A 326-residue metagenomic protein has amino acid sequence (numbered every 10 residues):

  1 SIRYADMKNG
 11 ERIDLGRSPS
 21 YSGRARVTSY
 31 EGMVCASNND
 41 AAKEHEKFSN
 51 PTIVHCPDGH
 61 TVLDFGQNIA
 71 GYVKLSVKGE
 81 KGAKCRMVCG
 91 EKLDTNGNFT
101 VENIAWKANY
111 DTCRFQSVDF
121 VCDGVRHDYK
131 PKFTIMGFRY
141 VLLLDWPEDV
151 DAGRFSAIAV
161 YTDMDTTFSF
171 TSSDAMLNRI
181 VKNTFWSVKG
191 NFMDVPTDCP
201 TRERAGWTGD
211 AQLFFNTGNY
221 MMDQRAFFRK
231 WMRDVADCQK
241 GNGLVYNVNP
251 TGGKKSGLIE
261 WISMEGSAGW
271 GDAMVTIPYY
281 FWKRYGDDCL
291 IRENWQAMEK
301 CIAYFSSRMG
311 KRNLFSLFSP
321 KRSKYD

Functional and structural regions predicted by a protein language model:
S1-T201, D210, A226-R229, V245-I262 (+3 more regions): Extracellular/oxidizing-compartment recognition motifs
W146, L213-Q224, M274-L290: Well-ordered alpha-helical scaffold segments within catalytic/enzyme domains
N178-V181, F185, R225-A236, V275 (+2 more regions): Hydrophobic core segments within long, regular secondary-structure runs in both alpha- and beta-rich folds
R202-D210, D223, E265-A273, E293: Aromatic- and histidine-enriched alpha-helix N-cap/loop-to-helix transition segments that scaffold the rims
N216-V245: N-terminal hydrophobic signal/anchor transmembrane helix of membrane proteins
P250-G257, I262-G286: Charged, long alpha-helical assembly modules
